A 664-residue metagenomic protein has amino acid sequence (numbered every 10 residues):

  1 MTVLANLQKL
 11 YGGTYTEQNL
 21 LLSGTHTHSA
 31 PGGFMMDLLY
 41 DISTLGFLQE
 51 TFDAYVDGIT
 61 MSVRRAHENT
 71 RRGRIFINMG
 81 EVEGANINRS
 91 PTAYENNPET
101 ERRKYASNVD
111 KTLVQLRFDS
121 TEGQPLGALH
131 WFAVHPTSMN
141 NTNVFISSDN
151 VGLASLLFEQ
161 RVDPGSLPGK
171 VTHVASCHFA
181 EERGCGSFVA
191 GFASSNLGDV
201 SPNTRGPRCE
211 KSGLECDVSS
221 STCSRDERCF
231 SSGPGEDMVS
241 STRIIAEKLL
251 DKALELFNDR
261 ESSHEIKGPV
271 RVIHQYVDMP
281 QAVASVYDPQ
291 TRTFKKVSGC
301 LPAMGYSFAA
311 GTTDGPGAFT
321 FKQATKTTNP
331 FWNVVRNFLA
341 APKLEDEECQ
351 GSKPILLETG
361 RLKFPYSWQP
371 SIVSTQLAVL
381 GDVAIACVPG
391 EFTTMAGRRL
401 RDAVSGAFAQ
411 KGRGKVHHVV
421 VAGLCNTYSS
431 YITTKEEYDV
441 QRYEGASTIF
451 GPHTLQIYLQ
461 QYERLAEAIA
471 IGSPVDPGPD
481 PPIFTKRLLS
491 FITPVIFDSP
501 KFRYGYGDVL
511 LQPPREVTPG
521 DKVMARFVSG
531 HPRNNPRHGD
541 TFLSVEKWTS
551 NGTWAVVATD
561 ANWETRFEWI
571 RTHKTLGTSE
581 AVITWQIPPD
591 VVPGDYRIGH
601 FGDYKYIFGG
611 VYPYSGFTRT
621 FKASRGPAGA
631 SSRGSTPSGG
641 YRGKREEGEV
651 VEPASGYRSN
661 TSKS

Functional and structural regions predicted by a protein language model:
M1-G634, G639, G643, K663: Non-catalytic substrate/cofactor recognition surfaces at enzyme active-site rims
